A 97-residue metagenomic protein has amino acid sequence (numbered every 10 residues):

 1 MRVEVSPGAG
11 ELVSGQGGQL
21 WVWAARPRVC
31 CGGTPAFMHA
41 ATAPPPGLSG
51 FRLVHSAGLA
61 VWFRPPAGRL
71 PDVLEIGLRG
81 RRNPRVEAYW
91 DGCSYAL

Functional and structural regions predicted by a protein language model:
M1-L97: Domain-level signature for proteins that mediate thiol-based redox and metal-cofactor handling
